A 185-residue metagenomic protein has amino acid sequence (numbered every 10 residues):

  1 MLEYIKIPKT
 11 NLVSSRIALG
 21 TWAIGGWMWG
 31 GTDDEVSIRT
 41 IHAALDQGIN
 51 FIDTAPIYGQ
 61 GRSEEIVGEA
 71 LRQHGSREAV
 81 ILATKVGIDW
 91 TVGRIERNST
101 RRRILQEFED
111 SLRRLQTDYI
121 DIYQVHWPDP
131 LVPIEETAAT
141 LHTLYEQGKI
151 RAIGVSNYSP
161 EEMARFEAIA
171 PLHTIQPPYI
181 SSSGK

Functional and structural regions predicted by a protein language model:
M1-V80: N-terminal binding-site loop/beta-alpha segment at the start of enzyme catalytic domains that lines or forms
Y4, P128-K185: Beta/alpha (TIM)-barrel catalytic core signal, keyed to glycine-rich beta->alpha loops juxtaposed to Asp/Glu that bind
K6, S14-A18, N50-F51, A79-K85 (+3 more regions): Structural preference for beta-strand elements that scaffold enzyme active sites
W22-I24, A55-I57, K85-D89, V125-P128 (+2 more regions): Active-site beta-loop-alpha junctions enriched in small/polar residues
A23-E35, W90-L105, D129-L131: Active-site mouth loops of central-metabolism enzymes
G31-A44, N98-L115, S159-R165: Short, acidic/polar
H74-R101, H126: Structural motif corresponding to the early beta-alpha repeats
L112-L131: Active-site groove signature of glycoside hydrolases
